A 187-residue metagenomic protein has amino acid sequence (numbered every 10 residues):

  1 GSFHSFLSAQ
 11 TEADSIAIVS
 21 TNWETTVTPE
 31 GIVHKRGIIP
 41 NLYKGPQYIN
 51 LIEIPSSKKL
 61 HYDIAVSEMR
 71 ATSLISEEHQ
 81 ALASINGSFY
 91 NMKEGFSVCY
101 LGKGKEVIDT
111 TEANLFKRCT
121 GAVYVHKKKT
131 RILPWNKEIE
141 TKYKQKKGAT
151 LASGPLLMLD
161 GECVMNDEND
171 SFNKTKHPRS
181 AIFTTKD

Functional and structural regions predicted by a protein language model:
G1-F6: C-terminal segment of classical bacterial N-terminal signal peptides
L7-R118, R131: Zymogen propeptides
K44-Q47, T150, T175: Short, surface-exposed loop/turn motifs at beta-strand boundaries within globular domains
Y90-N169, N173: Active-site-adjacent helix-turn-beta-strand microarchitecture at beta-sheet edges that either contains or buttresses
H177-A181: Mid-to-C-terminal functional-domain signal that highlights helix-capping/loop sites within ligand-binding modules
T184-D187: Short acidic, glycine-rich surface-loop motifs adjacent to enzyme active sites
